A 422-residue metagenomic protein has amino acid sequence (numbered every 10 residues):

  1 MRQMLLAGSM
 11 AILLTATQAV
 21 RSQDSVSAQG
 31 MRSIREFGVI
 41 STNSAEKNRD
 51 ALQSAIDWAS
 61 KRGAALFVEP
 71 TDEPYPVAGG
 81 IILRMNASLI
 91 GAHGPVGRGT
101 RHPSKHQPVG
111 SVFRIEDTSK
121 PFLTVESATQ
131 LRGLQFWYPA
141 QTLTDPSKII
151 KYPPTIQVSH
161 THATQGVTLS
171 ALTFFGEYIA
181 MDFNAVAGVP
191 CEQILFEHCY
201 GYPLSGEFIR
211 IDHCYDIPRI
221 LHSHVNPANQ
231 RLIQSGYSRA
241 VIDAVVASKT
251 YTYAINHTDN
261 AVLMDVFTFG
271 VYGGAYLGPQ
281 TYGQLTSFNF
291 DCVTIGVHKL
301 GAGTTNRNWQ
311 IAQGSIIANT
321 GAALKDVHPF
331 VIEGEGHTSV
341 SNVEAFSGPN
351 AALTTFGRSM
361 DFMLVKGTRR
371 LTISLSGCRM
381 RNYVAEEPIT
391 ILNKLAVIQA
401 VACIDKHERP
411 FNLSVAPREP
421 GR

Functional and structural regions predicted by a protein language model:
M1-L6: Bacterial N-terminal signal peptides that target proteins for export
A7-T15: Bacterial N-terminal signal peptides
R21-Q53: Right-handed parallel beta-helix/beta-solenoid
I40-N43, E69-A78, A163-Q165, A187-P190: Short, charged helix-to-loop "capping" segments that act as catalytic/coupling loops
Q53-D57, K61-K120, Q135-Y138, F174-E177: N-terminal extracellular ligand-recognition/capping segment immediately after the signal peptide
V96, R101-P108, I115-S119, V125 (+1 more regions): Extracellular beta-rich repeat passengers
